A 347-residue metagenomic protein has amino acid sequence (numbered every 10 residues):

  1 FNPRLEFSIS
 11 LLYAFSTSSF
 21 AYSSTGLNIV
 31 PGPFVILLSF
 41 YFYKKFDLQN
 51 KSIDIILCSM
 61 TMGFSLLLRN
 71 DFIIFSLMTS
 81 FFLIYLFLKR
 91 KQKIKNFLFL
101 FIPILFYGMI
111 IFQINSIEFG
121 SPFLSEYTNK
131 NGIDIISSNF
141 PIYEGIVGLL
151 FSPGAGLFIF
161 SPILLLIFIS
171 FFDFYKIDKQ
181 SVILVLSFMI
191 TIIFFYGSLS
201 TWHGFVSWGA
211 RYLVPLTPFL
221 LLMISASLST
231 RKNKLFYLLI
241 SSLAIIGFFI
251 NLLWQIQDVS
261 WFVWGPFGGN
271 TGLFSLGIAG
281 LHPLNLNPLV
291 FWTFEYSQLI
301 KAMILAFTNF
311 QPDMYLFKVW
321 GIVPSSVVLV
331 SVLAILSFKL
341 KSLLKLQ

Functional and structural regions predicted by a protein language model:
F1-F15, P33-F34, N50-L57: Transmembrane-helix signature of polytopic, membrane-embedded enzymes that assemble or transfer cell-envelope glycans
I9-A14, D54-R69, S76-S80, L105-F106 (+1 more regions): Membrane-interface alpha helices of multi-pass inner-membrane proteins
Y13, C58-M62, F101, L105 (+3 more regions): Transmembrane alpha-helix segments characteristic of polytopic inner-membrane glycan-assembly/cell-envelope
A21-P31, I117, G156, G209: Short acidic/glycine- and proline-prone juxtamembrane loop motifs at membrane-interface regions of multi-pass membrane
K45-L48, I74-L105, L166-D178, L222: Perimembrane helix-loop-helix junctions
F81-Y85, F158-L186, L220-S227, F236-I245 (+1 more regions): Hydrophobic, aromatic-rich transmembrane alpha-helices and their immediate juxtamembrane boundary segments
N96-S170, V185-Y196, I246-G265: Membrane-lumen/periplasm interface segments of specific transmembrane helices in polyprenyl phosphate-linked
L235-Q347: Transmembrane helical bundles and short interhelical boundary loops of multi-pass, membrane-embedded
